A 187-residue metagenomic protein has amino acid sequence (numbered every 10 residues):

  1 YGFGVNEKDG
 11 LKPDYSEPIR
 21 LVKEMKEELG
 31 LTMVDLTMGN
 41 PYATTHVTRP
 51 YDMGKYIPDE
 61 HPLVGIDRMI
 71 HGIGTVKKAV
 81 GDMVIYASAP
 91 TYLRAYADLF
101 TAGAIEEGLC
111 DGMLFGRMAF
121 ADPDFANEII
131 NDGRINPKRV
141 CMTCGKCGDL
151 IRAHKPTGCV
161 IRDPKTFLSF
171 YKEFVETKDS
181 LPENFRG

Functional and structural regions predicted by a protein language model:
Y1-G187: Flavin-dependent oxidoreductase catalytic cores
